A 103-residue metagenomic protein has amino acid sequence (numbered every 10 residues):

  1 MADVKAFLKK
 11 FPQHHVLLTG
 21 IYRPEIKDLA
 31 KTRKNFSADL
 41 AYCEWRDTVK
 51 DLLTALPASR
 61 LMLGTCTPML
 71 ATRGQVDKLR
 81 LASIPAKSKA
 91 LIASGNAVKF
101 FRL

Functional and structural regions predicted by a protein language model:
M1-M62: Catalytic pocket-lining loop regions of alpha/beta-barrel enzymes, especially the amidohydrolase/enolase/GH5 lineages
V16, A38, C66, K89 (+1 more regions): Divalent metal-coordination and catalytic microenvironments
A58, R73-L103: Mid-to-C-terminal alpha-helical segments outside catalytic/metal-binding sites
G64-P68, T72: C-terminal active-site rim and adjoining tail of enzyme catalytic domains
